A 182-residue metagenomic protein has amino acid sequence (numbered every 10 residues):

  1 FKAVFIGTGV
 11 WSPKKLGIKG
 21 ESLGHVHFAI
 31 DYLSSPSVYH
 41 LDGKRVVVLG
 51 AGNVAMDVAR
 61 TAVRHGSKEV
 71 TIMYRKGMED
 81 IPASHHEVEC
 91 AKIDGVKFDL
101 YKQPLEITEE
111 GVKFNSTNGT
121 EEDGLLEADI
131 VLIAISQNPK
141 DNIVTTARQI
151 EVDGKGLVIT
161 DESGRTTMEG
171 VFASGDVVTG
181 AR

Functional and structural regions predicted by a protein language model:
F1-A3, L41-D42, T120-I130, T167: Core beta-strand elements of the Rossmann-like FAD/NAD(P) dinucleotide-binding domain in flavoenzyme oxidoreductases
F1-G9, V47-L49, D129-S136: Short hydrophobic core segments
F1-V4, L23, T108-G124: Conserved beta-strand-loop-beta-strand element in the redox core of flavoprotein oxidoreductases
V10-K14, I18, Y101-G111: A conserved short coil-to-beta-strand element within the FAD-binding core of flavoproteins
S22-G43, I130-A181: FAD-site-proximal beta/loop scaffold in flavoenzymes
S34, A59-P104: Rossmann-like dinucleotide-binding cores of NAD(P)H-dependent redox enzymes
Y39-S67: Rossmann-like NAD(P)H-binding beta-loop-alpha module
D42-V46, Y101, E109, A128 (+1 more regions): Phosphate-coordination loops involved in phosphoryl transfer and adenosine-cofactor binding
